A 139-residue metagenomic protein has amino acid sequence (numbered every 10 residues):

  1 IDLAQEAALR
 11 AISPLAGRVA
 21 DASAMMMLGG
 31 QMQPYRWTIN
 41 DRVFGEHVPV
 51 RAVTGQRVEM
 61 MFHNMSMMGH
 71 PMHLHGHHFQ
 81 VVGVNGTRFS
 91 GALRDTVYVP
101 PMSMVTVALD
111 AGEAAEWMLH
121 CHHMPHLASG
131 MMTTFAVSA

Functional and structural regions predicted by a protein language model:
I1-G69, G112-E116, H123-A139: Extended terminal and domain-junction accessory segments
F44-V53, G76-A114, A139: Extracytoplasmic beta-sandwich strand-turn segments characteristic of Greek-key/jelly-roll folds
P71-H73: Beta-strand signatures of extracellular beta-sandwich domains
